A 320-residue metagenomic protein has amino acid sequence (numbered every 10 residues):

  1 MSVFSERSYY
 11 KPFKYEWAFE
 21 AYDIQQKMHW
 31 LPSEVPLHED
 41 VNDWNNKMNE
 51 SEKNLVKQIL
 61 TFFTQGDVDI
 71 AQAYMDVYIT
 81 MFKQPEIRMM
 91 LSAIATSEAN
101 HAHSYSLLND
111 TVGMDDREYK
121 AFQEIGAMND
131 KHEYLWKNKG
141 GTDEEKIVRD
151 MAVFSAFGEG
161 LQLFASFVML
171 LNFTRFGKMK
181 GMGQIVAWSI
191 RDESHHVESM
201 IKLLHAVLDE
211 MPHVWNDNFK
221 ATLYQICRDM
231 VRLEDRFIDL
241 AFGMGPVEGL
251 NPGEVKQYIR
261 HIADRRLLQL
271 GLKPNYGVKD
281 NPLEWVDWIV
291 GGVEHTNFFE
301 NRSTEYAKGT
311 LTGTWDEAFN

Functional and structural regions predicted by a protein language model:
M1-N320: Non-heme di-metal
